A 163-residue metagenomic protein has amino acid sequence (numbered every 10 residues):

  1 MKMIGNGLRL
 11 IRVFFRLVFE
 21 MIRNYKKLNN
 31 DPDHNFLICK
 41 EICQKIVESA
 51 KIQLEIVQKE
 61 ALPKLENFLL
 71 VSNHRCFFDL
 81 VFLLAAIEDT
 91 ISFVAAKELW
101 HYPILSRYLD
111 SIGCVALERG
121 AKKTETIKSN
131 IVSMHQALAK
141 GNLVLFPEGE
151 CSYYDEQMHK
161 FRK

Functional and structural regions predicted by a protein language model:
M1-F68: Membrane-anchoring hydrophobic helices of lipid-metabolizing enzymes
S49, Q53-K163: Soluble catalytic domains of membrane acyltransferases
